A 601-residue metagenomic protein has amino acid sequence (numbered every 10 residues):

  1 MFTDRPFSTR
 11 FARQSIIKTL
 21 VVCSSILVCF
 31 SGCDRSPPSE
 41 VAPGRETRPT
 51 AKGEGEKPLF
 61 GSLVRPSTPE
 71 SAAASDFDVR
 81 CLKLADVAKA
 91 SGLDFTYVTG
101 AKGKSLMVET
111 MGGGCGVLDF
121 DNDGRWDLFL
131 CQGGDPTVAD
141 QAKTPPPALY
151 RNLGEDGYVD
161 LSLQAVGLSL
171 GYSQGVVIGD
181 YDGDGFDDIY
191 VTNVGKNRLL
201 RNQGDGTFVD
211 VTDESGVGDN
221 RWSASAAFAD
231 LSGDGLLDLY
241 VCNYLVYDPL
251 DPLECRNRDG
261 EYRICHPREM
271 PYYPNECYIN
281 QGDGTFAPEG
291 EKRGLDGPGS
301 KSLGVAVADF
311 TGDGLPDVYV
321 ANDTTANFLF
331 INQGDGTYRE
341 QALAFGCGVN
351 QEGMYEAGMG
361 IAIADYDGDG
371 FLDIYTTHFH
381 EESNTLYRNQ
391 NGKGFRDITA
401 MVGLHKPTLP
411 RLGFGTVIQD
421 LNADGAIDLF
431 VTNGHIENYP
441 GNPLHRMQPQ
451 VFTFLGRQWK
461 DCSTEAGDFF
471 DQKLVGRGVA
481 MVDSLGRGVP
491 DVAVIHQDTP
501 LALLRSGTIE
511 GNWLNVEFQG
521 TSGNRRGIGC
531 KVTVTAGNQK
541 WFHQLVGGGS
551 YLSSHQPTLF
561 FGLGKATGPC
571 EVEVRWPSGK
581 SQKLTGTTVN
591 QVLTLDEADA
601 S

Functional and structural regions predicted by a protein language model:
K18-C29: Bacterial N-terminal signal peptides
C33-P37: Bacterial signal peptide processing site
R80, A101-K102, K406, E437-S601: Gly/Ser/Thr/Pro-enriched helix-cap/hinge segments flanking short amphipathic alpha-helices
L84, L128-Q132, D184, D188-N193 (+6 more regions): Hydrophobic beta-strand segments that make up the repeating blades of beta-propeller and related beta-repeat
L84-D86, G157-V166, T207-V217, G284-D296 (+3 more regions): Blade-edge beta-strand/turn elements of extracellular beta-propeller and related beta-sheet repeat scaffolds
L93-G114, A165-V177, G216-A227, P271 (+8 more regions): Repeat-based blade/solenoid architectures
G112-N122, R151, S173-F186, R198-R201 (+10 more regions): Beta-propeller blade termini
C131-T144, N243-M270, V431-R446: Short, conserved, GDST-rich strand-edge loop motifs in beta-rich repeat architectures
